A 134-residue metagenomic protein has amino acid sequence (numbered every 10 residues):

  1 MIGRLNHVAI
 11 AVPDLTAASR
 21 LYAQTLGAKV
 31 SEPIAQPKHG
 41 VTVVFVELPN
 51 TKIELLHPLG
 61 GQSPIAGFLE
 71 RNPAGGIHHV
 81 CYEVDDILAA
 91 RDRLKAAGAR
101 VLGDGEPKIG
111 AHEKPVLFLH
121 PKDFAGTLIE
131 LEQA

Functional and structural regions predicted by a protein language model:
M1-S19, G75-V84: N-terminal beta-strand motif that seeds the catalytic metal site of vicinal oxygen chelate
L5, V12, Y22, V46 (+5 more regions): Short, structured motif recognition centered on aromatic/hydrophobic residues
A18-A23, L94: Conserved active-site tyrosine of GNAT-family acetyltransferases
Q24-V30, G98-V101: Conserved acetyl-CoA-binding loop of GNAT-fold acetyltransferases
K29-P37, G105-I109: Conserved catalytic-core motifs of GNAT/GCN5-like acyltransferases
S31, Q62-G67: A short, acidic/glycine-rich surface segment
V44-E47, I53-E54, R91-A134: Vicinal oxygen chelate
L69, P73-A99: Mid-chain, well-packed structural core segment of small domains
